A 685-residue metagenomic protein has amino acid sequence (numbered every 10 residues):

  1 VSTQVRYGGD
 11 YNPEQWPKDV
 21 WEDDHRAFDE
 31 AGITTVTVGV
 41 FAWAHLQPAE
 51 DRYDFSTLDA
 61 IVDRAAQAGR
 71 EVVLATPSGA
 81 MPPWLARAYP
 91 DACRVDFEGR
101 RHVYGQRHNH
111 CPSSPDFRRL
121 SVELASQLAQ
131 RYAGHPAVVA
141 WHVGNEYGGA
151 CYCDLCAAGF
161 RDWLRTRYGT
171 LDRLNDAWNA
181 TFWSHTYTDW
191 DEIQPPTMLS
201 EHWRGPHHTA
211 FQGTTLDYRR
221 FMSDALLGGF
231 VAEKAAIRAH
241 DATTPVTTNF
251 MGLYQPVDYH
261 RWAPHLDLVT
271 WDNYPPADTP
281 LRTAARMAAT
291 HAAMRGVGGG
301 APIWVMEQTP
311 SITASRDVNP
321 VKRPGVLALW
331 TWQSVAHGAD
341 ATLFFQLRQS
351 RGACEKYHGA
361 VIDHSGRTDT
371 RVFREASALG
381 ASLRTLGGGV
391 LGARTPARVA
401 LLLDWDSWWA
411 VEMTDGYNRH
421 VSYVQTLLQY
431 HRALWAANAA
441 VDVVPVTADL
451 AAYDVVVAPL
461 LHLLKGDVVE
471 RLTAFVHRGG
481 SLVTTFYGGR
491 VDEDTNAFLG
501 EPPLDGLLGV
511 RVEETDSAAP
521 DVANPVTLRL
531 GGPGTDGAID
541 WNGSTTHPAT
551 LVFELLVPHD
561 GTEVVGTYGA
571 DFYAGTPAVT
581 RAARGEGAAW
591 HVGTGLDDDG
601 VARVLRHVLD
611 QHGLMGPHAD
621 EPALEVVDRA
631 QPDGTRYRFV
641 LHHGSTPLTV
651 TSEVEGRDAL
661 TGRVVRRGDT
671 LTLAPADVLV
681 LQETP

Functional and structural regions predicted by a protein language model:
V1-V20, H25-T34: An acidic-aromatic substrate-binding cleft motif
T3-V5, G32-T34, A66-V72, G134-V139 (+5 more regions): Short, well-ordered coil/turn segments that N-cap beta-strands
Y7-W16, F41-S56, V103-V122, G144-C151 (+6 more regions): The substrate-binding groove and active-site-proximal loops of carbohydrate-active enzymes, especially glycoside
G9, F28, V36, A65 (+8 more regions): Conserved, mostly hydrophobic/aromatic
W16-D29, S121-Q127, M251-W262, R323-T331: Short, acidic/polar
D23-D29, T37-G99, E233-H240: Aromatic-lined substrate-binding rim segments of carbohydrate-active enzymes
G99-L268, D272-A277, L281-A289: Polysaccharide-binding and catalytic clefts of secreted carbohydrate-active enzymes
I193, T243, G252, A263 (+2 more regions): Carbohydrate-binding surfaces of carbohydrate-active enzymes
